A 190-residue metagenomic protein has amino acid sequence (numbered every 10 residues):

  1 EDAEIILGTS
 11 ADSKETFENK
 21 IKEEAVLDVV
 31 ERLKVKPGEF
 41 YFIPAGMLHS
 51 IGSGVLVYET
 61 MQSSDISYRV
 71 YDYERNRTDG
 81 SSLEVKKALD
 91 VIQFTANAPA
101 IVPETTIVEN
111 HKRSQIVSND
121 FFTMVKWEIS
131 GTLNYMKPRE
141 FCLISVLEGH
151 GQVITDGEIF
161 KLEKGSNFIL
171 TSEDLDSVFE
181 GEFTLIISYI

Functional and structural regions predicted by a protein language model:
E1-P37, M47, G52-T95, A100-H150 (+4 more regions): Active-site region of the double-stranded beta-helix
Y41, H49, D176: Glycine-rich nucleotide phosphate-binding loop and flanking beta-alpha elements of Rossmann-like dinucleotide-binding
I43, V146-E148, V178: Generic detector of intrinsically disordered, low-complexity, polar/charged segments
T171, D176-I190: Short, basic/aromatic-enriched C-terminal tail that caps enzymatic domains
